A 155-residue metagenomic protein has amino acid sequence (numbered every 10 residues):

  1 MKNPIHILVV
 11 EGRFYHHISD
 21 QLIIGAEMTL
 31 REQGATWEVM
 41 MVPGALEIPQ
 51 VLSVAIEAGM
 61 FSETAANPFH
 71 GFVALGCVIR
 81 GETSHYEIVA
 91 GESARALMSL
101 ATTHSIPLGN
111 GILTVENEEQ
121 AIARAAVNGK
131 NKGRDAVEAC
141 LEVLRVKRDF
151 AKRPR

Functional and structural regions predicted by a protein language model:
M1-V42: Glycine-rich phosphate/diphosphate-binding loop of Rossmann-like nucleotide-binding domains
R13-F14, C77-V78, L113-N117: Short, ordered loop/turn segments at secondary-structure junctions
R31-A35, S53-E57, F61, M98 (+2 more regions): Generic secondary-structure signature for well-ordered alpha-helical cores
E38-A55: N-terminal beta-loop-helix "entrance" segment that forms/cooperates in small-molecule cofactor or anionic ligand
V51-L97: Glycine-rich phosphate-binding loop
E87-T114, E119: Short, acidic/small-residue loops that bind anionic groups at enzyme active sites
L108, E116-G133, A151: Phosphate-binding/catalytic loops
K130-R155: A charged, well-structured terminal subsegment
